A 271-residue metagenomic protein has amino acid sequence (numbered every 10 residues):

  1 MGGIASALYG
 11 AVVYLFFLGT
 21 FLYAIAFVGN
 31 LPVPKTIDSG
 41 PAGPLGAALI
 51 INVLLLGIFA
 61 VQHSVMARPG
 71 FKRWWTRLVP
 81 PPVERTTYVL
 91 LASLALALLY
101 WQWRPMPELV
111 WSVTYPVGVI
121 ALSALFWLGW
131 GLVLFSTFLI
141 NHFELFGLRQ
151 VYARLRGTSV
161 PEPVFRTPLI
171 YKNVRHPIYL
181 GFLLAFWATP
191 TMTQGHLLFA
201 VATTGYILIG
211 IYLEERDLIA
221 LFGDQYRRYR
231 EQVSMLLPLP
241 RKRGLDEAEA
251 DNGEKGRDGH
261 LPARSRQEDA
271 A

Functional and structural regions predicted by a protein language model:
M1-Y14: Alpha-helical transmembrane segments and their helix-start/interface "positive-inside/aromatic belt" motifs in integral
Y14-P34: Alpha-helical transmembrane segments of multi-pass membrane proteins
A24-A26, G46, L55, L132 (+2 more regions): Hydrophobic transmembrane alpha-helices
N30-A42, F71-T76, R104-Y115: Membrane-interface helix termini and inter-helical loops of multi-pass transporters
S39-A47, W74-L91, R156-V160: Juxtamembrane helix-capping/reentrant segments at transmembrane boundaries
G43-G57, G118-F135: Alpha-helical transmembrane segments
V65-R73, W103-W111, T137-A153, E214: Juxtamembrane/interfacial segments flanking transmembrane helices
T86-S93, G118-V133, I170-L180: Membrane-interface loop-to-helix entry segments
